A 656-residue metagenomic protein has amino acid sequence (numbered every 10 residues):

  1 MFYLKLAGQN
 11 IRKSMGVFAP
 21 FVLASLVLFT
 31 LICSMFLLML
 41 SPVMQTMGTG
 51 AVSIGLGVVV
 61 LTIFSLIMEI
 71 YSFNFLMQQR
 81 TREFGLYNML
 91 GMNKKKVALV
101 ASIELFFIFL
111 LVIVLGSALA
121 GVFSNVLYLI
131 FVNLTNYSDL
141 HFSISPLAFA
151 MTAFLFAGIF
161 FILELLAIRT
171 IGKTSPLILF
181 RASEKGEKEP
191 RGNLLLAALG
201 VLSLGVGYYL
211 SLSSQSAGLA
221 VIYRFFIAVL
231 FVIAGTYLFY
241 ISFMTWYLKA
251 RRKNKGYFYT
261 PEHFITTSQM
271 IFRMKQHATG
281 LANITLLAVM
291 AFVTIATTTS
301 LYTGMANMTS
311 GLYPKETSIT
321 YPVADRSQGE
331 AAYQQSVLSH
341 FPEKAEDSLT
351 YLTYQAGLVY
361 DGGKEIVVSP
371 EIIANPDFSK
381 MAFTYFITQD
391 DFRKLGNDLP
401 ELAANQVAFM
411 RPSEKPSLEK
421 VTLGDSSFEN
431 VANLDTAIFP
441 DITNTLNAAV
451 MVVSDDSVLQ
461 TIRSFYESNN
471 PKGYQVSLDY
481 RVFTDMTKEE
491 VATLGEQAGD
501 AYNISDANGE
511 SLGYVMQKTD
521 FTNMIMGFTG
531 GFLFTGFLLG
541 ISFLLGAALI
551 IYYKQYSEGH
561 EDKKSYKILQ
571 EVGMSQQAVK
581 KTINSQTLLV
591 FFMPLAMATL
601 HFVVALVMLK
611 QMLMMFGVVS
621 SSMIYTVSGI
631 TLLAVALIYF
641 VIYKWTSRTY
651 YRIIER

Functional and structural regions predicted by a protein language model:
M1, K5, K173-E187, H560-K564 (+1 more regions): Short cytosolic juxtamembrane segments of multi-pass membrane proteins
Y3-S14, I265-R273: A short amphipathic helical element positioned immediately N-terminal to and/or at the very start of a transmembrane
M15-P42, T49-G85, L105-L119, A198-L202 (+5 more regions): Hydrophobic alpha-helical transmembrane segments of multi-pass inner-membrane transport and secretion
G16, T46-L56, V60, L140-S145 (+6 more regions): Membrane-interfacial loop-to-transmembrane-helix junctions in polytopic alpha-helical membrane proteins
A19-L23, T30-S34, F154-I159, E187-A306 (+3 more regions): Alpha-helical transmembrane segments, especially those used as permease/efflux helices and single-pass anchors
V27-S41, Y71-F73, R82, I108-N136 (+6 more regions): Small-residue-rich transmembrane alpha-helices
M308-P322, R326-L545: Basic-flanked hydrophobic alpha-helices used for secretion and membrane insertion
